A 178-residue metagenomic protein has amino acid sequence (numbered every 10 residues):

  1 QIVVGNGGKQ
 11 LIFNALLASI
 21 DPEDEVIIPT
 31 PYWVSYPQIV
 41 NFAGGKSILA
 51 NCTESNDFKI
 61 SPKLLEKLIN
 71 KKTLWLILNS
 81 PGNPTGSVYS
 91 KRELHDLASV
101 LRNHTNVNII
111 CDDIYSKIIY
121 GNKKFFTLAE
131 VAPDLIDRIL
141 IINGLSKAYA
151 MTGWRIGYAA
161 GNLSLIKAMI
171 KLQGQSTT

Functional and structural regions predicted by a protein language model:
Q1-E25: Phosphate-binding glycine-rich loop
G5, A50, L128, I142: Hydrophobic residues at beta-strand termini and immediately following loops that shape nucleotide-binding pockets
A18-V40: Conserved PLP-anchoring active-site segment centered on the Schiff-base-forming lysine
D24, G45, L101-N108, I136-D137: A short helix->loop->beta-strand "cap" motif at the edges of active sites that frequently abuts
T30, L49-T53: Short beta->alpha connector loops at strand-helix junctions that form conserved, small/polar/Pro-enriched
T53-N122: Active-site phosphate-binding strand-loop segment of PLP-dependent enzymes
A132-T178: Conserved core segment of the aminotransferase class I/II
